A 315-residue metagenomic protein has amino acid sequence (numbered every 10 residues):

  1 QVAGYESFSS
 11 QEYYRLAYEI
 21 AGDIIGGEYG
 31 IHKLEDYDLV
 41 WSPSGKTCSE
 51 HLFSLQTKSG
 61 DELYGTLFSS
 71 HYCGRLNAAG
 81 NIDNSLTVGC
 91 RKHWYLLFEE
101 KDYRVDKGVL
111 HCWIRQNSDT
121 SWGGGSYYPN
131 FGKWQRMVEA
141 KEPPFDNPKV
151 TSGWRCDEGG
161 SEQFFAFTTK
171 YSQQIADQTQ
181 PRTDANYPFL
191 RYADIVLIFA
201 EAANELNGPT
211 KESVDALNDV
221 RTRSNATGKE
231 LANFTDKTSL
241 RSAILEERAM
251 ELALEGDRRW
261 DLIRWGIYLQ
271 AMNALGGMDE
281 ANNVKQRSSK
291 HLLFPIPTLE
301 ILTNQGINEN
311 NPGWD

Functional and structural regions predicted by a protein language model:
Q1-I25, F53, D102, N186-V220 (+1 more regions): Extended, hydrophobic/aromatic-rich amphipathic alpha-helical segments that build helical scaffolds
G4-Y5, A79-G80, K92, A226-A232: Charged, low-complexity surface segments at secondary-structure and domain boundaries
S7-S10, Y14, P43, N84 (+1 more regions): Hydrophobic alpha-helical scaffolding
D23, G30-V196, E205, Y268-D315: Elongated scaffold/linker segments in the mid-to-C-terminal portions of large proteins
E28-I31, N225-A226: Helix-capping and short linker residues that terminate individual alpha-solenoid repeat units
A203-L206, S213-D279: C-terminal structured "cap/appendage" subdomains that terminate the fold
